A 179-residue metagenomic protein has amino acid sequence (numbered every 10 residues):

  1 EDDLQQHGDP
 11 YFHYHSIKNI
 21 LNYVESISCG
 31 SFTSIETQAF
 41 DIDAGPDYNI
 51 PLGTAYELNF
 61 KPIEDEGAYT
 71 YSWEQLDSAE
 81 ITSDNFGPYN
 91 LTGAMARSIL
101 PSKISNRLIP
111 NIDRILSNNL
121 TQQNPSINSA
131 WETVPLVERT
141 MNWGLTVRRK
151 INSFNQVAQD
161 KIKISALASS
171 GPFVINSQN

Functional and structural regions predicted by a protein language model:
E1-V134, E138-G144, S153-A158: Extracellular (secreted or membrane-anchored) zinc-dependent metallopeptidases, primarily metzincins but also closely
N152-P172: C-terminal edge beta-strand
I175-N179: Compositionally biased low-complexity segments at domain edges in trafficked proteins and select soluble regulators
